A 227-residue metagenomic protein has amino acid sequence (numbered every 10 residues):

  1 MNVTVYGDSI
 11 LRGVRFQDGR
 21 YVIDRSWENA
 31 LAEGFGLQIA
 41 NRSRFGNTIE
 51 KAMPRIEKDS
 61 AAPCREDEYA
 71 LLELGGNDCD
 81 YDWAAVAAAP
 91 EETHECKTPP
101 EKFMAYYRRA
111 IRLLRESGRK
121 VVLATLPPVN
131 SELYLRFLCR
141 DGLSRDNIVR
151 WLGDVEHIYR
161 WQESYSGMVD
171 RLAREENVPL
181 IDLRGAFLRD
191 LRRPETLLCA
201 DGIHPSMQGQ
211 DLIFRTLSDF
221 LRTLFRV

Functional and structural regions predicted by a protein language model:
M1-R44, E57-E66, A70: Serine-esterase "nucleophile elbow" of acetyl-processing enzymes
G7, G13, S43-G46, G75 (+2 more regions): Glycine-centered flexibility sites
I10, G46-T48, P128, F187: Residue-level detector of flexible, active-site-proximal loop/helix-junction positions within diverse enzyme catalytic
R12-R15, E50, D80-Y81, E132: A short acidic, helix-capping loop that chelates divalent metal ions and anchors anionic groups
R15, M53, R192: A short local structural element in Rossmann-fold oxidoreductases
Y21-V22, E50, E101, E163: Conserved phosphate-coordination/catalytic loops
N47-E57: Structural motif
E57-V227: Alpha-helical cap/lid subdomain in secreted, periplasmic, or secretory-pathway luminal O-acyl-processing enzymes
